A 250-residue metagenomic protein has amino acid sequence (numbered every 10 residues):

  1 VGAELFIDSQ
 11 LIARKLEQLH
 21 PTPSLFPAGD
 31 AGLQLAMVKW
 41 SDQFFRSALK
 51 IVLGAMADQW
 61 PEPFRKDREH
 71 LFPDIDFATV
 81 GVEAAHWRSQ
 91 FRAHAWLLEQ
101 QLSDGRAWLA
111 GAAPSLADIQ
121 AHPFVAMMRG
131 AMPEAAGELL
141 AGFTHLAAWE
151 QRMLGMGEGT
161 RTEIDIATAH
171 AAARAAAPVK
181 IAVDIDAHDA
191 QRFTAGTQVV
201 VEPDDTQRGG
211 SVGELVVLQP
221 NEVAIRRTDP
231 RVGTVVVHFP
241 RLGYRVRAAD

Functional and structural regions predicted by a protein language model:
V1-H70, A78, F193, V200-P203 (+3 more regions): GST-like domain detector, emphasizing the conserved glutathione-binding G-site in the N-terminal thioredoxin-like
L25-L33, T160-A171: Short, flexible loop/turn segments with low-complexity composition
K39-G155: GST-like fold's C-terminal all-alpha helical module
A95-L98, A173-P178, V199-E202: Short linear motifs at secondary-structure transitions and domain/linker junctions
A113, F124, D165-A169, D204: Histidine- and/or cysteine-centered catalytic micro-motif in compact active-site loops
T162-A195: Mixed-charge, Lys/Arg-rich low-complexity intrinsically disordered regions
